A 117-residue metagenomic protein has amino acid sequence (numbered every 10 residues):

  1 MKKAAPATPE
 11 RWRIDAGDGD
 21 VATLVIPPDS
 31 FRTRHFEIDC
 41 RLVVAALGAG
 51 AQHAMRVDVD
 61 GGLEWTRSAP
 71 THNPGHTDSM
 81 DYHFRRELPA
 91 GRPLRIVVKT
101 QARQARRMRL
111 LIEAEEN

Functional and structural regions predicted by a protein language model:
M1-T23: Transition segment at domain starts
D15-S30, H76-F84: Short beta-strands within extracellular/lumenal beta-sheet-rich domains
P27, D39-A45: Short edge beta-strand/loop segments characteristic of extracellular beta-sandwich folds
F31-R34, A46-A51, Q104: A short beta-turn/strand-edge loop motif at beta-sheet boundaries
T33-I38, R85-R109: Noncatalytic modules at the cell exterior or secretory-pathway interfaces, chiefly beta-strand-rich lectin/adhesion
L42-V44, V98-T100, A114: Short beta-strand segments enriched in hydrophobic/aromatic residues within well-folded beta-rich domains
V43-H83: Terminal beta-strand-rich extracellular "head" domains that mediate receptor/glycan or other ligand binding
L111-N117: Short beta-strand-to-coil "C-cap" segments at the C-terminal boundary of structured domains/repeats, marking
